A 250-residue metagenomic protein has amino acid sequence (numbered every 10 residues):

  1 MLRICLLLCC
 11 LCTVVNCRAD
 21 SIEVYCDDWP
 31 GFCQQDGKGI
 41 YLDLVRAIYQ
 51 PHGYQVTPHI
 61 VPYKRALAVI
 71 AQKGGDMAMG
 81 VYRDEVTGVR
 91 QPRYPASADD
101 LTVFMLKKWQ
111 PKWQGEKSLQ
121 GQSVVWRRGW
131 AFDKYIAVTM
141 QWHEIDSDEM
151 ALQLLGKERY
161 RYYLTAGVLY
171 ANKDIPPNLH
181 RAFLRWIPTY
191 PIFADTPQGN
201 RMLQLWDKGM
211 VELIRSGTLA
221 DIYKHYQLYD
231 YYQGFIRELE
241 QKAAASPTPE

Functional and structural regions predicted by a protein language model:
C12-N16: N-terminal signal peptide c-region/cleavage motif recognized by signal peptidases
D20-Q91, V125, E144-I145, W206 (+1 more regions): Extracytoplasmic small-molecule ligand-binding "clamshell" domains of the periplasmic binding protein/Venus flytrap
I22, D27-A47, L106-T139, I145 (+2 more regions): Bilobed "Venus flytrap"/periplasmic-binding protein-like clamshell domains and structurally analogous long
C26-D28, A98-L101, A171, I175-D207 (+2 more regions): Periplasmic-binding protein-like
L42-P51, K108-Q110, Q120-S123, F193-D230: Extended ligand-binding regions for polar small-molecule ligands
P58-Q120, G129-A137, A182-L184: Acidic, polar ligand-binding/catalytic clefts
I60, K64-D76, D148-K173: Short helices/loops that flank or line small-molecule/ion binding pockets
A131-S147, V211-E250: Ligand-binding clefts/hinges and TM-proximal coupling segments of bilobed small-molecule sensing domains
